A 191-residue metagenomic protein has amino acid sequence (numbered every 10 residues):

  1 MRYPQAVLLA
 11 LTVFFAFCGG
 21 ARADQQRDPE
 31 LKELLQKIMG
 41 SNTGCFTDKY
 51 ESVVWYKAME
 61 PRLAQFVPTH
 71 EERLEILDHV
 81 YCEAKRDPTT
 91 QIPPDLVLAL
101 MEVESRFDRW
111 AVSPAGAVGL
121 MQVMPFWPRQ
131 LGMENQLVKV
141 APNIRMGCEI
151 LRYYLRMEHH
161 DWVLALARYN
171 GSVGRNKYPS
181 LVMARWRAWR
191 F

Functional and structural regions predicted by a protein language model:
M1-V7: Bacterial N-terminal signal peptides that target proteins for export
L8-A16: Bacterial N-terminal signal peptides
F15-C18, A117: Residues in and immediately flanking transmembrane alpha helices
G19-A23: Sec/Tat signal peptide C-region and signal peptidase I cleavage site
Q25-F191: Catalytic glycan-binding domains that act on GlcNAc-containing polysaccharides
